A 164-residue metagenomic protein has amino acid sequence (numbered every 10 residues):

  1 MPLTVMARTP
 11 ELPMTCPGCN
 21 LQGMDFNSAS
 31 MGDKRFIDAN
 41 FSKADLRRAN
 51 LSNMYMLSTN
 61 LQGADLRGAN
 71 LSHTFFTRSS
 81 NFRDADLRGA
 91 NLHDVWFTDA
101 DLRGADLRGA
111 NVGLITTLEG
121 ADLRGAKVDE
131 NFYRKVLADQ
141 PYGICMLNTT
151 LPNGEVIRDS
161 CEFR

Functional and structural regions predicted by a protein language model:
L3-R164: Tandem repeat scaffolds
